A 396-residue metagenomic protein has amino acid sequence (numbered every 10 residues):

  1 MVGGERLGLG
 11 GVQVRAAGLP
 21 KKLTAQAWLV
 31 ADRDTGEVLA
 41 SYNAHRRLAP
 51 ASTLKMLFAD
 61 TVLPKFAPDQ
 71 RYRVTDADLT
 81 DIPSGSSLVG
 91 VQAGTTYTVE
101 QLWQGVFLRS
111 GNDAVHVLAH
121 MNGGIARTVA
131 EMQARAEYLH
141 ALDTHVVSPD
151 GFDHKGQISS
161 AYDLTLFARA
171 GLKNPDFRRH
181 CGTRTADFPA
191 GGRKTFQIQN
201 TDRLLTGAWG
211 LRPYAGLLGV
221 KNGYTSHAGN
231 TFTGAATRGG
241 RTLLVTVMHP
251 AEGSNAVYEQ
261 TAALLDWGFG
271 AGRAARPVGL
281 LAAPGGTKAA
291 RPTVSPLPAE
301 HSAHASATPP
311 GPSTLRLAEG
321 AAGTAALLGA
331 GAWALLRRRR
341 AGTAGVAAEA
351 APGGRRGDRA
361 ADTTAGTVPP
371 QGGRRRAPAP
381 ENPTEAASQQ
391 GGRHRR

Functional and structural regions predicted by a protein language model:
M1-A25, R127-S302, G311-L315: Penicillin-recognizing serine hydrolase domain
M1-Y162, L166-R178: Active-site-adjacent loops and short helices of periplasmic peptidoglycan-processing enzymes
A27, N43, R47-A51, V62-L63 (+14 more regions): Aromatic-enriched hydrophobic runs in primary sequence
A271-R396: Conserved SxxK-family serine transpeptidase/carboxypeptidase catalytic domain of penicillin-binding proteins
